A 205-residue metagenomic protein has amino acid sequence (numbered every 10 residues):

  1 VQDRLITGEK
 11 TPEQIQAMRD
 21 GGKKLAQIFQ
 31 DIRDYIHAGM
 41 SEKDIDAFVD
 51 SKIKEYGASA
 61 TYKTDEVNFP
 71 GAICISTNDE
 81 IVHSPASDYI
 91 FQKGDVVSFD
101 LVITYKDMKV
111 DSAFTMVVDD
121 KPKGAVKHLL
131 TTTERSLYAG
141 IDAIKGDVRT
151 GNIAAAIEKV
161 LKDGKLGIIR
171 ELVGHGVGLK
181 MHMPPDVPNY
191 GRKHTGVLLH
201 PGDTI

Functional and structural regions predicted by a protein language model:
V1-I205: Active-site neighborhoods and metal-handling regions in enzymes and metal-associated proteins
